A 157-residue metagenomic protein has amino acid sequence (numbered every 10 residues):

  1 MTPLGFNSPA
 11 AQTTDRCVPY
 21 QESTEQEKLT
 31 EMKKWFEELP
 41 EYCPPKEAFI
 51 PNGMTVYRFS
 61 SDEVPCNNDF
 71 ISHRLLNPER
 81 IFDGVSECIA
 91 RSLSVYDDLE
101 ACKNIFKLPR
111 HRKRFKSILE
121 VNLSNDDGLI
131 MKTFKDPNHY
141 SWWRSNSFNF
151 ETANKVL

Functional and structural regions predicted by a protein language model:
T2-L93, L99-L157: Conserved NAD+-utilizing ADP-ribose enzyme module
